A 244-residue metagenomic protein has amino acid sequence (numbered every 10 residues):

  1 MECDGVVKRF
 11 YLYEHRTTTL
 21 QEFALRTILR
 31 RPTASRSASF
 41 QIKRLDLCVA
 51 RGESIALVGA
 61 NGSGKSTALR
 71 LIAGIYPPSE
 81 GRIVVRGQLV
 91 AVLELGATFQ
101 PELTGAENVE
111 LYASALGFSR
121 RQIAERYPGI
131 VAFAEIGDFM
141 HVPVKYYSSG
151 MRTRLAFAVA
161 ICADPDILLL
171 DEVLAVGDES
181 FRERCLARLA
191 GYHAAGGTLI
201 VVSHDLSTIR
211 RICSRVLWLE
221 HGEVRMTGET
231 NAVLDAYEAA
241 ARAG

Functional and structural regions predicted by a protein language model:
E2-Q41, T230-A243: Pre-NBD coupling/linker segments of ABC/ABC-like ATPases
L20-R30, E110, Q122-F139, A158: Conserved ABC ATPase "signature" region
V58-A60: The feature captures the beta-strand-to-loop junction immediately N-terminal to the Walker
S203-H204: H-loop/switch region of ABC-family ATPase nucleotide-binding domains
I209-R211: A short, surface-exposed alpha-helical micro-motif characterized by mixed small hydrophobic and charged/polar residues
H221-G222, Y237: Conserved ABC ATPase "signature" C-loop
